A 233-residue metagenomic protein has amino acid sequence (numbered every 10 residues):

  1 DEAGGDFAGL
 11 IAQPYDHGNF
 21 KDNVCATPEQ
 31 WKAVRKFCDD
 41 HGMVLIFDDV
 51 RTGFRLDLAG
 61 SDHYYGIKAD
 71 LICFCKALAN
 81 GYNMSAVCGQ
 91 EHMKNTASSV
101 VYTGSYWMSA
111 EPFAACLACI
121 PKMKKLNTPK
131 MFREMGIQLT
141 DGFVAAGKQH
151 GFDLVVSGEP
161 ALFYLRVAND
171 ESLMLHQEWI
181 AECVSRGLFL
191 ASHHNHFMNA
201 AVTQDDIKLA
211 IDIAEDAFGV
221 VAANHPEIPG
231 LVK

Functional and structural regions predicted by a protein language model:
D1-K233: Conserved N-terminal phosphate-binding loop of PLP-dependent enzymes in the Aspartate aminotransferase
